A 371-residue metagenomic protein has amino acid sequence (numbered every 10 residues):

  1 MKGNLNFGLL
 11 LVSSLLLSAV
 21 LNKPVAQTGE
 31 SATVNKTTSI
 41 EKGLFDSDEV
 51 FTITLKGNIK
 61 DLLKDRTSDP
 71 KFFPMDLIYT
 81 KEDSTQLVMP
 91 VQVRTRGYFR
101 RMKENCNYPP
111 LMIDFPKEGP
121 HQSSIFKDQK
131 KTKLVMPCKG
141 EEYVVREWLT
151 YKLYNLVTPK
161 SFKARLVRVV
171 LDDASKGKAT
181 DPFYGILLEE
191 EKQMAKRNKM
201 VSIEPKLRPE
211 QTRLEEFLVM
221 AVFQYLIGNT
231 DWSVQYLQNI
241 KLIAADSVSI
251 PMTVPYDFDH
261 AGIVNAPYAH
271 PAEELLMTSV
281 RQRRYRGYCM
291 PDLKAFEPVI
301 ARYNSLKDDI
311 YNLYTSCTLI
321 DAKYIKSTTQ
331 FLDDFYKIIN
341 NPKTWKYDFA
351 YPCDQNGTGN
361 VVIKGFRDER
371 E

Functional and structural regions predicted by a protein language model:
M1-G29: Bacterial Sec-dependent N-terminal signal peptides
V25-E371: Phosphate/dinucleotide-binding and metal-coordinating scaffold of catalytic cores in nucleotide-dependent enzymes
